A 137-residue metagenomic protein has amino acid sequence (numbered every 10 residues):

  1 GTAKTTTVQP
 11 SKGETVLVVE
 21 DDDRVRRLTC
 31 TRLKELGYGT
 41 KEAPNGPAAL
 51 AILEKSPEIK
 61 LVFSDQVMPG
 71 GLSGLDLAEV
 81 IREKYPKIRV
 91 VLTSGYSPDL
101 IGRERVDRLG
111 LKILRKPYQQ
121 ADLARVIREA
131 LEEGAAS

Functional and structural regions predicted by a protein language model:
G1-L17, E104: Disordered, acidic interdomain junction associated with two-component signaling
E20: Conserved acidic carboxylate
R27-E35: Charged docking surfaces used in two-component/phosphorelay signaling
E42-L61, P69, I101: Acidic, metal-coordinating helix/loop segments flanking the phosphotransfer/catalytic sites of two-component signaling
P47-E54, L75-K87: Short amphipathic alpha-helix used as the core "switch/output" element in two-component signaling
P57-F63, I88-V91: Active-site beta3 strand of CheY-like receiver
F63-E79: Conserved phosphotransfer microenvironments
Y118-L131, A135: C-terminal output helix
